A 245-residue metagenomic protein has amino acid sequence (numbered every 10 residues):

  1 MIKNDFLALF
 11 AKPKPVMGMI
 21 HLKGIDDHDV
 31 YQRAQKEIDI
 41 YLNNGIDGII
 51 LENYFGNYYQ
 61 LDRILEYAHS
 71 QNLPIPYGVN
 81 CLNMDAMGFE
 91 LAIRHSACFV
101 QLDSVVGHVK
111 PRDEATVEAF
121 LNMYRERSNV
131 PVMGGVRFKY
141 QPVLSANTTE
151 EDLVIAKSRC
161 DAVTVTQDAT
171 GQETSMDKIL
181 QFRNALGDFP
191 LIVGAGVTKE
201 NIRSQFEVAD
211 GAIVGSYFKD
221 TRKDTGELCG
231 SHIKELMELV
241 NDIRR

Functional and structural regions predicted by a protein language model:
I2-L7, N53-S70, N83-E90, V106-S128 (+3 more regions): Active-site-adjacent beta->alpha loops and helix N-cap segments on the catalytic face of soluble alpha/beta enzymes
I2-R63, Y67-P74, N147-S158, G171 (+1 more regions): Conserved N-terminal beta1-alpha1 strand-loop-helix module at the mouth
K12-M17, Q71-C81, R127-Q141, Q181-G194: Short beta-strand/loop segments at the ligand-binding rim of alpha/beta enzyme cores
L22-I25, A86-Q167: Conserved anion-binding
D29, M84-A97, S145-V154, A185 (+1 more regions): Catalytic cores of alpha/beta
N43-I46, A97, C160-D161, A209-D210: A structural motif
E52-Y54, V79-N80, Q167-D168, L191-V197 (+1 more regions): Glycine-rich beta-strand-to-loop/alpha-helix junction loops that act as flexible
A195, K199-R244: Long hydrophobic alpha-helical segments typical of transmembrane helices together with their membrane-interfacial
